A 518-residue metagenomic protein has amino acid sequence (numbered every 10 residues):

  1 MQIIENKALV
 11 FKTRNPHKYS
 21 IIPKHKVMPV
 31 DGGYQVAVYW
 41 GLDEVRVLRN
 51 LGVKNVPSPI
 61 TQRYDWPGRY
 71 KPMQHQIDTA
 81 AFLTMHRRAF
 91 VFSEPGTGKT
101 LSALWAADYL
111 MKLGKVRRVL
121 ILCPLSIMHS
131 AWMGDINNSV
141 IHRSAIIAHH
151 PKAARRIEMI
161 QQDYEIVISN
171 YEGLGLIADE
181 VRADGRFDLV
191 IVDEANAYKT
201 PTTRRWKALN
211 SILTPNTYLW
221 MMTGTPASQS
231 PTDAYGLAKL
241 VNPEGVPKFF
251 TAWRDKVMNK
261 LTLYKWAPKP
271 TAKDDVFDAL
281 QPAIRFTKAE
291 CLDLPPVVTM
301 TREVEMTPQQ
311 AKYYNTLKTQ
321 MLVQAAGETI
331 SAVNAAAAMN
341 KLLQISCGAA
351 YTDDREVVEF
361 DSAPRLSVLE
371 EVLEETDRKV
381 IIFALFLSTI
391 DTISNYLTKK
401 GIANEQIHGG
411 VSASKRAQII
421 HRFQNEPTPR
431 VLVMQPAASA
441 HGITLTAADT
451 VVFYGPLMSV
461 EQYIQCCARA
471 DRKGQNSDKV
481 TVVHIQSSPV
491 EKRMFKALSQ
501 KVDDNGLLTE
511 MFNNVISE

Functional and structural regions predicted by a protein language model:
P57-F92: Conserved pre-motif I regulatory segment
M85, E94-G98, S102-C123, L294-K318 (+3 more regions): Conserved Helicase C-terminal RecA-like lobe
V116-R118, Q162-D163, L189, A197 (+1 more regions): Conserved P-loop NTPase motor "coupling/switch" region that bridges the ATPase
S126, I147-R155, Y171-L176, A197-T202 (+4 more regions): Conserved helicase motor
I127-P151, V241-E244: Conserved helix-turn-beta segment of the N-terminal RecA-like "Helicase ATP-binding" lobe in SF1/SF2 helicases
A153-F187: Conserved helix/coil segment N-terminal to the catalytic DExD/H
G175-E180, Q229-P231, I390-S394, R416-I420 (+1 more regions): SF2 helicase motor core recognition
M458-C467, D471-E518: A conserved SF2-helicase RecA2
